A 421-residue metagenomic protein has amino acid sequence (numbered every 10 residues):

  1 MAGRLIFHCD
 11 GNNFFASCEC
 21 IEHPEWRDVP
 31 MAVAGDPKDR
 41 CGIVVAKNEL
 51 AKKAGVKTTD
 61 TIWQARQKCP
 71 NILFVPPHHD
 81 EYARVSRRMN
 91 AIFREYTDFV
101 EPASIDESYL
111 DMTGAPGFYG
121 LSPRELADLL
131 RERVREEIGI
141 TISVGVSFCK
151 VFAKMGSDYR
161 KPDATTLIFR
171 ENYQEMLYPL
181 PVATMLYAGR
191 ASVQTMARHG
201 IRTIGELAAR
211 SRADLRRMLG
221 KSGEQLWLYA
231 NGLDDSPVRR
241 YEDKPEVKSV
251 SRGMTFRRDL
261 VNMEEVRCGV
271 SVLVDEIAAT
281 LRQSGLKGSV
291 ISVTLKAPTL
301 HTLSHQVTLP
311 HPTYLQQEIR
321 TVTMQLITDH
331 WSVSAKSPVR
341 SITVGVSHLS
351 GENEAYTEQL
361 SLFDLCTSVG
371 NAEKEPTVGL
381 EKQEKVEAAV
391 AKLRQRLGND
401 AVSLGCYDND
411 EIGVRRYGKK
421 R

Functional and structural regions predicted by a protein language model:
M1-L228, V238-Y241, A279, V369-R421: Gly/Gly-Pro- and Ser/Thr-rich, intrinsically disordered tail segments characteristic of DNA damage-repair and tolerance
N12-F14, P37-R40, P298-H301, L349-E352: Short, charged/polar surface micro-motifs in flexible loops or helix N-caps
V29, I142, D163, S289-I291 (+2 more regions): Change "...and in nucleic-acid phosphodiester-cleaving endonucleases..." to "...and in nucleic-acid processing enzymes
C41, F118, F152, H301 (+2 more regions): Residue-level signal for secondary-structure boundary sites
M112-G114, M254, T308, C366: Short, histidine-centered active-site or binding-site loop motifs used for metal coordination, general acid-base
F148-V151, G232, K287-P298, V339-S350 (+1 more regions): A glycine-rich phosphate-binding loop feature that marks nucleotide/adenosyl-phosphate handling sites
T184, S192-P338, Y356: DNA-contacting surface of Y-family translesion DNA polymerases
T313-Y314, E318-Q325, D329-K392: C-terminal hydrophobic structural anchor segments that stabilize assembly/packing rather than catalytic chemistry
